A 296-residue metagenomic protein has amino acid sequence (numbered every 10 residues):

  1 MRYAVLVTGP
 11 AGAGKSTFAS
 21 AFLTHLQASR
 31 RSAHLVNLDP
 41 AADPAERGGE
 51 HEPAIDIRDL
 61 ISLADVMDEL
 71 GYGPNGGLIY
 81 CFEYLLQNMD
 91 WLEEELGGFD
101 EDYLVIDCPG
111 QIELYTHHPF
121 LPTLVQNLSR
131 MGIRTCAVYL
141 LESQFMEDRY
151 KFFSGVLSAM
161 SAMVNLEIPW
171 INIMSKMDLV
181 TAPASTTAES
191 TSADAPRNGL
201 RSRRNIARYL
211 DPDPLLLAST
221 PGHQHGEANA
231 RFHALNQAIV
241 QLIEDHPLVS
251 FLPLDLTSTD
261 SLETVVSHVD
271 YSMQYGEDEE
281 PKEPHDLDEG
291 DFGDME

Functional and structural regions predicted by a protein language model:
M1-A13, T17-C136: Nucleotide-state-sensitive switch-loop elements of NTP-binding domains
M1-A28, N75, C81, L86-Q87 (+4 more regions): P-loop NTP-binding site
H34, V138, W170-M174: Short hydrophobic alpha-helical runs that function as membrane-insertion/retention elements
P40-D43, G110-I112, S143-E147, K176-T181 (+1 more regions): Conserved nucleotide-binding/hydrolysis micro-motifs of P-loop NTPases
R58-I61, L141, M174, D255: Residues at the C-termini of beta-strands that transition into short coil/loop
E113-P119, D148-K151, P183-A184: Conserved ATPase-coupling elements of RecA-like P-loop NTPase cores
L124-I133, F145, A159-E167: Substrate-engagement module of ASCE P-loop NTPases
L128, Y139-L141, E147-Y150: Hydrophobic, well-structured mid-protein blocks that either form specific transmembrane helices
